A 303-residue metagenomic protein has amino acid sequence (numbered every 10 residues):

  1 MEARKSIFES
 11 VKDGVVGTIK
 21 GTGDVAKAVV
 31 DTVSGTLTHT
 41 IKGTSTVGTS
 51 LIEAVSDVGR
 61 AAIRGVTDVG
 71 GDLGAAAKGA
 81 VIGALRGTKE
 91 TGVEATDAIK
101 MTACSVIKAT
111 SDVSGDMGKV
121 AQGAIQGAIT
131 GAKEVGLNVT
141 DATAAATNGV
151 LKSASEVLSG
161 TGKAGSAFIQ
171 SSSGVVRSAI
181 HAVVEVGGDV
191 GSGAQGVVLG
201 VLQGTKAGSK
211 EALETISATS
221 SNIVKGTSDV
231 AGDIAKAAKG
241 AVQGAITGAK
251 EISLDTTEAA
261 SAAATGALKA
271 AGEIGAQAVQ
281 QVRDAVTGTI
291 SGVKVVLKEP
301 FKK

Functional and structural regions predicted by a protein language model:
E2-K303: Extended, low-complexity, charged alpha-helical tracts that assemble into coiled-coils or amphipathic helices used
